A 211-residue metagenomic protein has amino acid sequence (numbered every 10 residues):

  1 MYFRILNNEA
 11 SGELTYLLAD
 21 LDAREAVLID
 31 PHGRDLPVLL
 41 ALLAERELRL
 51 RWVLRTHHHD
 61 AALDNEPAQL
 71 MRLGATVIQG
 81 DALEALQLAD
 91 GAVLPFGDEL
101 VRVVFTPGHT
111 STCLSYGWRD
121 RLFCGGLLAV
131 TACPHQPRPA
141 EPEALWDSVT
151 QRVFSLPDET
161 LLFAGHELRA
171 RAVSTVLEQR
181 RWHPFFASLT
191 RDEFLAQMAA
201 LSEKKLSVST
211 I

Functional and structural regions predicted by a protein language model:
M1-L50, E84-A164: Catalytic core of the metallo-beta-lactamase
E13, R34, D60-A61, A170-R171: Short alpha-helical
D35-Q79: Active-site metal-binding motif and surrounding structural segment of the metallo-beta-lactamase
E45-R46, M71-R72, A140-E141, Q179-W182: Glycine-rich, phosphate-binding/catalytic loops in enzymes
H58, A82, E167: Short, ordered loop/turn segments at secondary-structure junctions
L63, V103, R138, R171-V173: Glycine/Thr-rich phosphate-binding loops of Rossmann-like dinucleotide-binding domains
D147-I211: Accessory terminal helices/loops
